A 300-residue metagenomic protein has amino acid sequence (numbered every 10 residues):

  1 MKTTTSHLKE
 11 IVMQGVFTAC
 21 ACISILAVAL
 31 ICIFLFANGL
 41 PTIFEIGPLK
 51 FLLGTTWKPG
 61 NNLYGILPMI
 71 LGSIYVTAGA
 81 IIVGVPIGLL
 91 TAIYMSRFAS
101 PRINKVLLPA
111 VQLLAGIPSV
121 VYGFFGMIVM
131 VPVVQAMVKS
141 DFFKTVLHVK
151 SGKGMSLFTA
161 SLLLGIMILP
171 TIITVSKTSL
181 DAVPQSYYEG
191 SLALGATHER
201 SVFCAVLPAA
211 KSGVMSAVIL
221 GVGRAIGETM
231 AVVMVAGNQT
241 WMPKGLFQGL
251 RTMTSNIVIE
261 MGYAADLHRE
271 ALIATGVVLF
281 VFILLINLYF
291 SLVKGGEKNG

Functional and structural regions predicted by a protein language model:
M1-A21, F290-G300: Transmembrane alpha-helical segments of polytopic membrane transport and secretion proteins
T5, A80-V111, I286, F290-G296: Transmembrane-helix boundary motif in ABC transporter permease subunits
C32-L63, T240-F247: Short membrane-interfacial helix/loop motifs at transmembrane-helix boundaries
E45-Y64, F124-I166: Membrane-interfacial helix termini and adjacent extracytoplasmic/periplasmic loops of multi-pass transporters
Y64-Y94, V218: Transmembrane alpha-helix signature in integral membrane proteins
L113, I117, V121, I172-S176 (+3 more regions): Transmembrane alpha-helices
T145, V232-F280: Interhelical loop and adjacent transmembrane-helix boundary motif in polytopic membrane transport permeases
K177-D181, Q185, I259-G300: C-terminal transmembrane helix and the adjacent membrane-cytosol boundary/short C-terminal tail of inner/organellar
